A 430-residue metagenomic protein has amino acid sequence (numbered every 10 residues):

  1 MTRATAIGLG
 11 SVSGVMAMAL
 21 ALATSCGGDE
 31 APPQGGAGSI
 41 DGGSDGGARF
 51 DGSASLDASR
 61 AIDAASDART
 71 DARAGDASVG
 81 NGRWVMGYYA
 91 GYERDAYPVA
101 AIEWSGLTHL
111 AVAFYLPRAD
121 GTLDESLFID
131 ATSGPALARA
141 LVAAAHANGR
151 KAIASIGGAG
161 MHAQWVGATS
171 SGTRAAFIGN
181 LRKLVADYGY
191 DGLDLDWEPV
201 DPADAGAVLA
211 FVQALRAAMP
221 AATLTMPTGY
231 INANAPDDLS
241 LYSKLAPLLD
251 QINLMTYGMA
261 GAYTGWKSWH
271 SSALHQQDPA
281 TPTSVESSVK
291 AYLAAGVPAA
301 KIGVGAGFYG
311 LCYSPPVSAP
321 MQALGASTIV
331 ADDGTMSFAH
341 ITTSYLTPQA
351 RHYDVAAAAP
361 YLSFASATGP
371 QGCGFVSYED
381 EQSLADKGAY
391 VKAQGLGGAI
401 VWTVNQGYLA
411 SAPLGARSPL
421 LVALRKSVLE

Functional and structural regions predicted by a protein language model:
M1-T2, A6-V12, M16-G80: Ser/Thr-rich, Pro/Gly/Ala-heavy low-complexity intrinsically disordered linkers and tails of secreted extracellular
V79-V185, S318, A350, A416-L429: Glycan-recognition patch characteristic of GH18 chitinases/ENGases and related GlcNAc/peptidoglycan-binding proteins
M86, A119-A136, W197-I341: Substrate-binding surface in catalytic domains of secreted glycosidases
I102-V112, T169-W197, L239-M259: Structural recognition of alpha->loop->beta junctions
G106-L107, S126-L127, Y263, K301 (+3 more regions): Glycan-binding loop/region signatures in secreted carbohydrate-active enzymes
L110, A154, L195, I252 (+3 more regions): Conserved, mostly hydrophobic/aromatic
A140-A152, D187-Y190, A218-A222, L248 (+2 more regions): A structural motif corresponding to the C-terminal end of an alpha-helix and its immediate exit/capping segment
T173, R182, A186, D194-Y230 (+2 more regions): Active-site and adjacent substrate-binding regions of carbohydrate-active enzymes
